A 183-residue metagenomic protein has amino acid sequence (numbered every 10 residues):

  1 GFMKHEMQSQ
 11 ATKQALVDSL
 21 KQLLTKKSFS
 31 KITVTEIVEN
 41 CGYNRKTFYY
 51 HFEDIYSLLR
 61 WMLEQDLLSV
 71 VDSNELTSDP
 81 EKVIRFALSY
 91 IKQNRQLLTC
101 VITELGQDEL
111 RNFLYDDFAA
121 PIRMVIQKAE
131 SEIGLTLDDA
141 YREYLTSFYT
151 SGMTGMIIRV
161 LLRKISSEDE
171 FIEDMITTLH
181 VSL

Functional and structural regions predicted by a protein language model:
G1-K27, K31-V34, N40-L183: Alpha-helical bundle regulatory/interaction domains
